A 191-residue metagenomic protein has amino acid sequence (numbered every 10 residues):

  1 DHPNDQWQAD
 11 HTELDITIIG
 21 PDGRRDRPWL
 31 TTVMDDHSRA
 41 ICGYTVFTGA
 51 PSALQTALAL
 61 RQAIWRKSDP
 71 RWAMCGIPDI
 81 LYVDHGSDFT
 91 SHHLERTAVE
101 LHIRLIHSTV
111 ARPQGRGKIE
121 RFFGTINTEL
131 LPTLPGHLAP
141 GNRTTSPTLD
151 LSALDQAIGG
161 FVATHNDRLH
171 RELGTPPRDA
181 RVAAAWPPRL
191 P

Functional and structural regions predicted by a protein language model:
D1-T32, A40-C42, L54-A59, R66-R71: Mobile-element integrase/transposase regions, centering on the N-terminal DNA-binding/Zn-coordinating module
P28-T31, T45, A57-I64, D79-Y82 (+4 more regions): Short, well-ordered alpha-helical packing segments
D35, F47-S52: A short acidic/small-residue loop/turn micro-motif
H37, A63-S68, H85, L101-L105 (+3 more regions): A generic secondary-structure signal for well-formed alpha-helical elements
W72-F89, T109: Acidic/histidine-rich, metal-coordinating catalytic segments
V83-D84, H92-E100, L105-T145: RNase H-like two-metal-ion nuclease catalytic core shared by retroviral integrases and related mobile-element nucleases
L130-P191: Active-site-proximal acidic segments at structured loop/helix or strand boundaries that coordinate catalytic metals
